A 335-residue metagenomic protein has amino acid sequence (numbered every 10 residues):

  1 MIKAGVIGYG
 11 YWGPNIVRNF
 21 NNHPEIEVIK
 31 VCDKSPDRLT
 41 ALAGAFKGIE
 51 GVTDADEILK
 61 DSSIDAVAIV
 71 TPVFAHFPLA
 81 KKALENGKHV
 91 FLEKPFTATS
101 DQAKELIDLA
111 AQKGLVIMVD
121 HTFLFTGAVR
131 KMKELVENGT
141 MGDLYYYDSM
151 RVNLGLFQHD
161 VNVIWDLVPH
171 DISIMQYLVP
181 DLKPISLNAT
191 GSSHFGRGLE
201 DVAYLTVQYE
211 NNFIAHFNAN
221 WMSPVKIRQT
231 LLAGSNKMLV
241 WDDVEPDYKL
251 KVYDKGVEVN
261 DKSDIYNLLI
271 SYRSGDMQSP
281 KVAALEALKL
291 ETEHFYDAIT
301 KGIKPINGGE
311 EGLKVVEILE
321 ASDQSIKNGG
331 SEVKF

Functional and structural regions predicted by a protein language model:
M1-F46: N-terminal Rossmann-like dinucleotide-binding module
E27, A298-V315: Glycine- and charged-residue-rich phosphate/anionic-cofactor binding loop of Rossmann-like
G48-A55: Conserved SAM-binding strand-loop segment of SAM-dependent methyltransferases
A66-L124: Beta-strand-loop-alpha-helix segment that lines the small-molecule cofactor/substrate pocket of alpha/beta enzymes
L115, Q324-F335: C-terminal capping/lid region of NAD(P)-dependent oxidoreductase domains
T122, N236-I306, S331-F335: C-terminal glycine/acidic-rich active-site capping loop/insertion
G127-S149: Rossmann-like NAD(P)H-binding beta-loop-alpha module
L154-I214, N218-V225, L231, E245 (+1 more regions): Rossmann-like dinucleotide-binding domain that binds NAD(P)(H)
